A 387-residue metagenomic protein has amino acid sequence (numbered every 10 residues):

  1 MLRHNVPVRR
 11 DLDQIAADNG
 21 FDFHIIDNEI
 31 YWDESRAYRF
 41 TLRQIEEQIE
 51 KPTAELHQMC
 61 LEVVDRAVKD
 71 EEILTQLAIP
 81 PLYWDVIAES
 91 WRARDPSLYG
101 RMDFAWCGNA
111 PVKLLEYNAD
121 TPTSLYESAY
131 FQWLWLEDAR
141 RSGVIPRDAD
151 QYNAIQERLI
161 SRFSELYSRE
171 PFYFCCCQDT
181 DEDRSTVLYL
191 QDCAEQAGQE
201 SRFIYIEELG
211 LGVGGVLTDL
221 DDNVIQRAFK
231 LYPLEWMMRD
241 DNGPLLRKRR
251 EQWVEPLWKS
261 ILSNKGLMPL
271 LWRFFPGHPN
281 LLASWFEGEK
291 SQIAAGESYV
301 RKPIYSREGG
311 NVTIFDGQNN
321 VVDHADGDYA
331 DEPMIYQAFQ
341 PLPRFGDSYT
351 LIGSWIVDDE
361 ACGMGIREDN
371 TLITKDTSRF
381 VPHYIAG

Functional and structural regions predicted by a protein language model:
M1-G387: Preference for protein termini
